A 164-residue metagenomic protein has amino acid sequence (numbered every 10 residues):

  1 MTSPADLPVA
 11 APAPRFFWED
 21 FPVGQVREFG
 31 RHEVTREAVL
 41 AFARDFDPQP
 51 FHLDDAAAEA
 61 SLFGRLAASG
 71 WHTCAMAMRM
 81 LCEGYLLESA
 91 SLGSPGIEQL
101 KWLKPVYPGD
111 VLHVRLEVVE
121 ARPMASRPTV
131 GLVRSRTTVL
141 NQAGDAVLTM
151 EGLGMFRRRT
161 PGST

Functional and structural regions predicted by a protein language model:
T2-G96, P161-T164: Hot-dog-fold acyl-thioester-processing enzymes
T2-P22, W102-T164: HotDog/MaoC-like acyl-thioester-processing domains
P95-E98, V114: Short beta-strand or tight-loop elements that sit immediately N-terminal to catalytic metal-binding acidic residues
